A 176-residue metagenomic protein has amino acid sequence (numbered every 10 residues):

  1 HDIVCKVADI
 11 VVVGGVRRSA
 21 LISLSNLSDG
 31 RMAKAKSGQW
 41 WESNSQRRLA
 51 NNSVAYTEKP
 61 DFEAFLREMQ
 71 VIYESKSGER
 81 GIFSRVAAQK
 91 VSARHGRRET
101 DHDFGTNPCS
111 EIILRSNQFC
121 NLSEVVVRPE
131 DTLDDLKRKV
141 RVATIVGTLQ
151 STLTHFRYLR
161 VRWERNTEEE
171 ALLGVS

Functional and structural regions predicted by a protein language model:
H1-C5, L173-G174: An alpha-helix initiation/capping motif
H1-D2, V11-S23, T152-N166: Flexible, glycine/charged-enriched surface loops at secondary-structure junctions
V4, A8, E63-Q70, S123 (+1 more regions): Generic detector of well-ordered alpha-helical segments enriched in charged/polar residues, highlighting helical
K6-R98: Conserved, charged catalytic cores of large soluble enzymes
E74-V175: Function-dense linear segments that define catalytic or interfacial modules in macromolecule-processing proteins
